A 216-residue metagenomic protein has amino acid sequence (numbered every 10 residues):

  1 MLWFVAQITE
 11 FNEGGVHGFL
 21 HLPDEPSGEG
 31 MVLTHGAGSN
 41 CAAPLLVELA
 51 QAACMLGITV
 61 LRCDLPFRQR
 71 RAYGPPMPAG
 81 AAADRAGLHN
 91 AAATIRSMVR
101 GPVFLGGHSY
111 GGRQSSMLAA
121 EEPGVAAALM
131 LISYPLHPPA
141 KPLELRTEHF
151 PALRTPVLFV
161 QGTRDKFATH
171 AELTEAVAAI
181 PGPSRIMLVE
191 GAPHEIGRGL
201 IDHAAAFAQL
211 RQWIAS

Functional and structural regions predicted by a protein language model:
T9-P102: Serine-hydrolase catalytic machinery in alpha/beta-hydrolase-like enzymes
L33-A37, S109, G162: Glycine-rich His-Gly loop
L46, L143-R146, T155, T169-V177: Short alpha-helix in the alpha/beta-hydrolase fold that links the catalytic acid
L88-A152: Primarily recognizes the serine-hydrolase "nucleophile elbow" in alpha/beta-hydrolase and SGNH/GDSL folds
L153-R154, F159-Q161, D165: Short beta-strand/loop motif that positions the catalytic acidic residue of the alpha/beta-hydrolase fold
T163-A168, E195: Acidic catalytic loop of the alpha/beta-hydrolase fold
A192-H203: Catalytic histidine-centered segment of alpha/beta-hydrolase-like enzymes
